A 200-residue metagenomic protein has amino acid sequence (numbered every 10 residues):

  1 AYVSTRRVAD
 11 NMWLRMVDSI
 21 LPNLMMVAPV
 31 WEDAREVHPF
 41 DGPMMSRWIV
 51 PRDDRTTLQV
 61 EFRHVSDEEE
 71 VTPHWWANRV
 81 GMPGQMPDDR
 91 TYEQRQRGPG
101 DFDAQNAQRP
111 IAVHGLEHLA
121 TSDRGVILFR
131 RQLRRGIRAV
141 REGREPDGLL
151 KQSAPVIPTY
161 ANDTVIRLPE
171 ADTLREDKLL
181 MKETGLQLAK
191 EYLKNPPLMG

Functional and structural regions predicted by a protein language model:
A1-G200: C-terminal catalytic domain of Rieske-type non-heme iron oxygenases
